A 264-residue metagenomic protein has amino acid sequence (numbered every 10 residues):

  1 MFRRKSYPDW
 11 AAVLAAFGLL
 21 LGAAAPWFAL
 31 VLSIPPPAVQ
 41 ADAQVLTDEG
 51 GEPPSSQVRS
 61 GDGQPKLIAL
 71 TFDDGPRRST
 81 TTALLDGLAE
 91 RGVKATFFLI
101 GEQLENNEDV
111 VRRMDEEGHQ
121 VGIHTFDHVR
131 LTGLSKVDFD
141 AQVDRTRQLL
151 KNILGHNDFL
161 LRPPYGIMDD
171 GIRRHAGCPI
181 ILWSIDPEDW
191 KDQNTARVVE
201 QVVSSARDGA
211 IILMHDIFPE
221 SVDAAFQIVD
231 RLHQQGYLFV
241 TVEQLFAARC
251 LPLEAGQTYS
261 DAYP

Functional and structural regions predicted by a protein language model:
M1-A69, D86-T96, D208-P264: Terminal accessory/targeting
V39-R145, L149, H156-N157: Active-site beta->alpha N-cap acidic-glycine motif
I68-T71, A95-L99, Q120-I123, F159-R162 (+3 more regions): Structural recognition of the beta-strand scaffold that forms the well-ordered cores of secreted hydrolase catalytic
D74-R78, E102-E105, V121, D127-R130 (+4 more regions): Solvent-exposed loop/turn segments at secondary-structure junctions within structured extracellular/periplasmic domains
T80, V129-H156, I167-D208, S221-A224: Alpha-helical scaffold elements lining the catalytic groove of polysaccharide deacetylases
E90, E116, N152, R174-C178 (+1 more regions): Residues at alpha-helix termini
V111-R113, V137-F139, A196-R197, E254-Y259: Short low-complexity, flexible loop/linker segments enriched in glycine and/or proline with clustered acidic
